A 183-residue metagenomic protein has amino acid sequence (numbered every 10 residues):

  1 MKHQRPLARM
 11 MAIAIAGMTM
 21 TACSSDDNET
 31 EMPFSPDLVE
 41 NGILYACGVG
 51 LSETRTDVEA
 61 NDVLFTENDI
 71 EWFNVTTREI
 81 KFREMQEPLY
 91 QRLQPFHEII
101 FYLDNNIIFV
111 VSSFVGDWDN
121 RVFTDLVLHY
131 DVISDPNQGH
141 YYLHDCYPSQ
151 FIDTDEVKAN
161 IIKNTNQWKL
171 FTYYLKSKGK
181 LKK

Functional and structural regions predicted by a protein language model:
M1-M11: Bacterial N-terminal signal peptides that target proteins for export
T19-A22: C-terminal motif of bacterial Sec signal peptides marking the signal peptidase cleavage site
S24-D27: Bacterial signal peptide processing site
E31-K183: A structural signal for conserved, well-ordered secondary-structure elements that form binding/interaction cores
